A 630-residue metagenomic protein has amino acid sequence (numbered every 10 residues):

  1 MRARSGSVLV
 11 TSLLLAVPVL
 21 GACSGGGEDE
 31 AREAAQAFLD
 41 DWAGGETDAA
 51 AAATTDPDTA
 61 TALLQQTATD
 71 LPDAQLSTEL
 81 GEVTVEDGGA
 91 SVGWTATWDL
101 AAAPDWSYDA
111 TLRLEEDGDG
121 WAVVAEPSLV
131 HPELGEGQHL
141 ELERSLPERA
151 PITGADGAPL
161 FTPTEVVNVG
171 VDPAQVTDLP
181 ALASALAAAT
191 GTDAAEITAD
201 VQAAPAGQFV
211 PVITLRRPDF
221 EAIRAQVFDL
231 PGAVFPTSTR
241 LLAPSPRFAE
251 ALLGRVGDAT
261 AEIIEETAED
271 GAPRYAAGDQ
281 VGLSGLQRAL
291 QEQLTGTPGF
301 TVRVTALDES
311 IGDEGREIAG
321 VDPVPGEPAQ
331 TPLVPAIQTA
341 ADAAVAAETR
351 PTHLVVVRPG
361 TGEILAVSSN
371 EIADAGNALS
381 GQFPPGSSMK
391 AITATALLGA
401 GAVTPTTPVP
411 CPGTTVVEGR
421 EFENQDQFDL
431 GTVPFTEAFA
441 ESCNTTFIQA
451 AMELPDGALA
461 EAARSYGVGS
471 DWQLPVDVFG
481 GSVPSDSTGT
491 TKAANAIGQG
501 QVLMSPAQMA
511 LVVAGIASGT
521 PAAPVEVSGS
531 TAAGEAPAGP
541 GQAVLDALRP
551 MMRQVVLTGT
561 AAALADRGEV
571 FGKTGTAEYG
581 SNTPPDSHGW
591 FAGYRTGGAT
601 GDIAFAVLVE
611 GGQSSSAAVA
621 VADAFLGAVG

Functional and structural regions predicted by a protein language model:
M1-V10: Bacterial N-terminal signal peptides that target proteins for export
L9, A16-G45, G257, P521 (+1 more regions): C-terminal region of N-terminal signal peptides and the immediate post-cleavage residues of exported proteins
G26-A37, E46-G93: Short solvent-exposed beta->alpha transition segments
A37, A51-T54, T97-A101, H139-E143 (+13 more regions): Second-shell loop/turn segments in exported
V85-R144, M551: Exposed beta-sheet edge and beta->alpha loop/turn motif
T95, E115, A122-E126, V130-P132 (+3 more regions): Small/polar-residue-rich segments within soluble enzyme cores
S128-L146, T162, V167-V171, V176 (+6 more regions): Short pre-catalytic segments that frame enzyme active sites
A306-E317, R350-Q382, A396-G611: Beta-lactam-recognizing serine transpeptidase/beta-lactamase-like catalytic domain environment
